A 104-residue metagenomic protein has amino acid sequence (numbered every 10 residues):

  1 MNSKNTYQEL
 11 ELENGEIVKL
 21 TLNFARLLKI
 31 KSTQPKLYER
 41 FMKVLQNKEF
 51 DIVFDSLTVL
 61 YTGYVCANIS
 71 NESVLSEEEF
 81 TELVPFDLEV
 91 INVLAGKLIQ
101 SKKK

Functional and structural regions predicted by a protein language model:
M1-L12, E16, T33-E49, N68-K104: Charged interaction scaffolds used for protein-protein
Y7, F24, Y61-Y64: Aromatic side chains
T21-L27: A short, sequence-level motif marking secondary-structure junctions
D55-C66, G96: Short, hydrophobic/amphipathic alpha-helical patches that form generic packing surfaces within helical domains
